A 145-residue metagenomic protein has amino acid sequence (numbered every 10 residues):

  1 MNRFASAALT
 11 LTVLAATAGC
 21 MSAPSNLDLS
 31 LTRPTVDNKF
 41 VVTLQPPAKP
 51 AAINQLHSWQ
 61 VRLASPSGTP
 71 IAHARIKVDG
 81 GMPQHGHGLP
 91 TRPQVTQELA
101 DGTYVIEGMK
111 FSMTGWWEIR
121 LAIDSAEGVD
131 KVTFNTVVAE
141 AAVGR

Functional and structural regions predicted by a protein language model:
M1-L9: Bacterial N-terminal signal peptides that target proteins for export
A8-T17: Bacterial N-terminal signal peptides
G19-R145: Intrinsically disordered, low-complexity terminal tails/loops enriched in metal-binding residues
